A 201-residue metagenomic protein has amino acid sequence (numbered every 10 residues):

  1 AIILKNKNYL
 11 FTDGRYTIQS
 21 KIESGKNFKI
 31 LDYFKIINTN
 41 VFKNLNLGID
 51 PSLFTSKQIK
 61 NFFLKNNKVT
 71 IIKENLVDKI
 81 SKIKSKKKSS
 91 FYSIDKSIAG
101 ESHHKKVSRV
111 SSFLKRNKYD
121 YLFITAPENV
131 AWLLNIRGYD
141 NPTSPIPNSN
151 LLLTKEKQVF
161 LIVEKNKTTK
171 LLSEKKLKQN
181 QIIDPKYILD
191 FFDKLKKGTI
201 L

Functional and structural regions predicted by a protein language model:
I2-L201: A composition/biophysics-driven feature that prefers long, compositionally simple stretches
